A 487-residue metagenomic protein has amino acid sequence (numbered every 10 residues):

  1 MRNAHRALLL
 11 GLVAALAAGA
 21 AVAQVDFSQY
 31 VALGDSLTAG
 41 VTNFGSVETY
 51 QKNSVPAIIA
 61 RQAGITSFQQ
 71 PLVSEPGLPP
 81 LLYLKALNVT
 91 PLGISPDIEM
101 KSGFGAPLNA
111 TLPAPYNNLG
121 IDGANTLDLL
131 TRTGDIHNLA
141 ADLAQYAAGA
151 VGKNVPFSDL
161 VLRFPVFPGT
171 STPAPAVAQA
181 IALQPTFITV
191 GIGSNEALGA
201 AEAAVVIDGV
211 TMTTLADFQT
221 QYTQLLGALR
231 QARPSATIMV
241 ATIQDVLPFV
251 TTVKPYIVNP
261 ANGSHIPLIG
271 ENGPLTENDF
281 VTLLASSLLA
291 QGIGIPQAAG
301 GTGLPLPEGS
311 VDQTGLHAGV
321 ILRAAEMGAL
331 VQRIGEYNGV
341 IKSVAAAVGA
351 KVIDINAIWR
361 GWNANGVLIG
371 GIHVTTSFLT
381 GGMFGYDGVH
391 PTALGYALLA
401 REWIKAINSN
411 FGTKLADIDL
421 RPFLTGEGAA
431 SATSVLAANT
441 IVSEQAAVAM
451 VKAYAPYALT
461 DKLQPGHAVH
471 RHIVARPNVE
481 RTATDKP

Functional and structural regions predicted by a protein language model:
M1-L9: Bacterial N-terminal signal peptides that target proteins for export
A23-Q24: Boundary of Sec targeting at the N-terminus
Y30, V55-I59, T375-A430: Histidine-centered active-site loop/cap adjacent to the catalytic His in serine esterases/O-acetyl transfer systems
Y30-F44: Catalytic nucleophile-elbow at a beta strand-turn-alpha helix junction centered on a G-D-S/GDSL motif, marking
S36-G40, I65, P76-L78, T126 (+4 more regions): Solvent-exposed loop/turn segments at secondary-structure junctions within structured extracellular/periplasmic domains
F44-Q224, L420-K486: Conserved SGNH/GDSL esterase-like catalytic core that processes O-acyl groups on lipids and polysaccharides
V253-Q332, E336-P391, G428, A447: Mobile gating loops/cap/lid regions near enzyme active sites that modulate substrate access
